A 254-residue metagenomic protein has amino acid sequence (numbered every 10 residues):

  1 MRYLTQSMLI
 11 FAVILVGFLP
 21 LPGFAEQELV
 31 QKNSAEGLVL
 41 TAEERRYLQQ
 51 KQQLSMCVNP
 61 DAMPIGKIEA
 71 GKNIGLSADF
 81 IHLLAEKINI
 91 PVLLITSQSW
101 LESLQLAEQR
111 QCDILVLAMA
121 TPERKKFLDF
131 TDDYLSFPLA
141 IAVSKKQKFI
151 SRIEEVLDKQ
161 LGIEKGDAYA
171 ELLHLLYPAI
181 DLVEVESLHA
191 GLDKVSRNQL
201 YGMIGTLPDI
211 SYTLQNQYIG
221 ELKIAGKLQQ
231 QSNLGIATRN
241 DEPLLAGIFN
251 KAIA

Functional and structural regions predicted by a protein language model:
M1-L9: Bacterial N-terminal signal peptides that target proteins for export
M8-F18: Bacterial N-terminal signal peptides
E26-R46, G75-K87, K146-Q160, E164-A170 (+3 more regions): Extended ligand-binding regions for polar small-molecule ligands
E28-M119, E123-K126, D181-E184, L192-D193 (+1 more regions): Extracytoplasmic small-molecule ligand-binding "clamshell" domains of the periplasmic binding protein/Venus flytrap
L54, M63, S136-I141, Q147 (+2 more regions): Small-molecule pocket liners
G66-E69, A78-P91, F130-D132, R152-I153 (+2 more regions): Ligand-binding cleft/hinge of the Venus flytrap
L101, Q105, L117-F127, L172-L175 (+1 more regions): A ligand-binding cleft/hinge motif common to bilobed small-molecule-binding domains
L128-S136, A140, V183, I219-Q230 (+1 more regions): Short beta-strand->loop
